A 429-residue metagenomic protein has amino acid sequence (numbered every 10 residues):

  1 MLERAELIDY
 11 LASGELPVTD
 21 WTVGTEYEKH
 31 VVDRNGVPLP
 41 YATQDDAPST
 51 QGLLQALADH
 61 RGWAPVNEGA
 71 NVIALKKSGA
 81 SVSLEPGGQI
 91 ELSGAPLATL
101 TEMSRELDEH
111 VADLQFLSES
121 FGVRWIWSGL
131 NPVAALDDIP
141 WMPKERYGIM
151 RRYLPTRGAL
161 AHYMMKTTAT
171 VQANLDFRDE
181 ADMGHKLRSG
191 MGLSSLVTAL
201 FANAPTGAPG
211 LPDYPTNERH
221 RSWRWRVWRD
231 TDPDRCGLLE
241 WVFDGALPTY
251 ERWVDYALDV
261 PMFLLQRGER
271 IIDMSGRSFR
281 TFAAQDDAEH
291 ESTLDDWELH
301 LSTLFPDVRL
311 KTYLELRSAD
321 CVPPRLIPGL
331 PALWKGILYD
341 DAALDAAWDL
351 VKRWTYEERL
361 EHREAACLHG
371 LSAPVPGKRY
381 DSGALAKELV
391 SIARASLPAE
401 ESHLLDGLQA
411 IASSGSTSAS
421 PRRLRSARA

Functional and structural regions predicted by a protein language model:
M1-A159, T167, L326, L330-G336 (+7 more regions): Terminal catalytic/cofactor-binding subdomain
P17, T99-E102, E106, A161 (+5 more regions): Conserved aromatic-histidine-acidic binding/catalytic patches
E28-H30, Q172-D176, E315-R317: Structured core elements
V32, A95, D176-R178, A319 (+1 more regions): Solvent-exposed residues in well-ordered beta-strands and their adjoining turns, especially edge/terminal strands
G36, D179-A181, V197, P323 (+1 more regions): Generic hydrophobic alpha-helical segments
L39-P40, L100-E102, G184-H185, T198 (+2 more regions): Short helix/loop capping segments that flank catalytic or ligand/cofactor-binding pockets
E119-L304, V308-R309: Loop-rich catalytic cores of soluble enzymes, especially ATP-dependent carboxylate-amine ligases and other
M274-E358: Long, well-ordered mid-to-C-terminal structural blocks that present hydrophobic/aromatic surfaces
